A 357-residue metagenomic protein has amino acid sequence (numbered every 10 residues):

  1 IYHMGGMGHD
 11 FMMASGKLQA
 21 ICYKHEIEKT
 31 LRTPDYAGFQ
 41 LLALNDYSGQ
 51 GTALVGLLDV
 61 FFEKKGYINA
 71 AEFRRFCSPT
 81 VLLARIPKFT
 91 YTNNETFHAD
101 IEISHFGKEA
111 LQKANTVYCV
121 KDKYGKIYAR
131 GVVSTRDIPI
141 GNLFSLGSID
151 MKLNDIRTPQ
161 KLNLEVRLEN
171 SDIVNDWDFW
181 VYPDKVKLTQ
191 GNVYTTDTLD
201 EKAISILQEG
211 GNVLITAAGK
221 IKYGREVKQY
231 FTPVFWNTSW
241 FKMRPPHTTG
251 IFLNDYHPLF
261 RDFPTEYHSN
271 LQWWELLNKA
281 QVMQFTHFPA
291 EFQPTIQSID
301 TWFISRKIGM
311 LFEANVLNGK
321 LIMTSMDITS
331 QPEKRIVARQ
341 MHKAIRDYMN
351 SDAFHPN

Functional and structural regions predicted by a protein language model:
I1-K113, V117-C119, P294: Substrate-binding clefts and catalytic carboxylate motifs of secreted carbohydrate-active enzymes
D46-A53, I127, K202, I221-Y223 (+1 more regions): Flexible loop/turn segments at secondary-structure boundaries
T92, L111, P139-L146, D155-P159 (+3 more regions): Surface-exposed coil/turn segments at beta-strand junctions on protein surfaces, enriched
N94-T135, L146-K152, P159-E169: Beta-strand-rich binding/interaction modules
S134-D137, D172-L188: Short beta-strand elements
G191-T238, N315-N318, T324, I345-Y348 (+1 more regions): Short alpha-beta junction capping motif
G219-Y223, S239-I336: Catalytic beta-strand/loop cores that center a nucleophilic Ser/Cys/Thr and support acyl-enzyme chemistry
V337-M349: Short amphipathic C-terminal alpha-helix that caps PH/PH-like domains
